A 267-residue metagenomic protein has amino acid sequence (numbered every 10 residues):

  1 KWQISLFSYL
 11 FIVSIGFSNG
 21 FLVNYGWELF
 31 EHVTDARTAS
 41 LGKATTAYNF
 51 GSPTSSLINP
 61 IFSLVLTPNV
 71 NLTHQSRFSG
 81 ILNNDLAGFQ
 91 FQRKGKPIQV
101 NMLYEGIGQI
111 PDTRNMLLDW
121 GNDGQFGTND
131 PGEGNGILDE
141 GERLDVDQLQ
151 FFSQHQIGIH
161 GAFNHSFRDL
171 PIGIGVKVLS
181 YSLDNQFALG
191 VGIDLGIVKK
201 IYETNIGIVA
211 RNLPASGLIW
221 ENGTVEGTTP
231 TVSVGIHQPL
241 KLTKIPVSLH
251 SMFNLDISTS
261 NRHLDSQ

Functional and structural regions predicted by a protein language model:
S5-S14: Bacterial N-terminal signal peptides
N19-Q267: Subset of outer-membrane beta-barrel
